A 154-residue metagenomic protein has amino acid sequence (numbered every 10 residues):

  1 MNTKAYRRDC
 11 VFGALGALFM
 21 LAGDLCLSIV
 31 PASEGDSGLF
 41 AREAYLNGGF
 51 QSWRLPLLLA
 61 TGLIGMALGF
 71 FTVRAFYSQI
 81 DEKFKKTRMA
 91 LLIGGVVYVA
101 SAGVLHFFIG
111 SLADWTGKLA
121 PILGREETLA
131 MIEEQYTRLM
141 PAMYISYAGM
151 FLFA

Functional and structural regions predicted by a protein language model:
M1-A154: Hydrophobic, aromatic-enriched alpha-helical segments typical of multi-pass transmembrane helices
